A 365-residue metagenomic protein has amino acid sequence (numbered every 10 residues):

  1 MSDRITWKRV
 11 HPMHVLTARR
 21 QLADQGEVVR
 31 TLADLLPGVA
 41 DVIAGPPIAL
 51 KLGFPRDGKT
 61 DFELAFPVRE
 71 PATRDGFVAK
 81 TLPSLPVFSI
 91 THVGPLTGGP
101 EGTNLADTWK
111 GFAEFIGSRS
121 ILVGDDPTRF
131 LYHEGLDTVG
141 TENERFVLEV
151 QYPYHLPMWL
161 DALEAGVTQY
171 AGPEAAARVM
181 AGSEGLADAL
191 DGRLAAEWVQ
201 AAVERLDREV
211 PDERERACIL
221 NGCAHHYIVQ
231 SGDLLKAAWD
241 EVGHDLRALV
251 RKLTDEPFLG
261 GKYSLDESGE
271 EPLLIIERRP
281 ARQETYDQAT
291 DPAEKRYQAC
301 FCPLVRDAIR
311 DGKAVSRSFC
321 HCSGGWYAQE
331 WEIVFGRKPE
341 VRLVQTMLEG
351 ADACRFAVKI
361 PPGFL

Functional and structural regions predicted by a protein language model:
M1-D161, A165, D188, Q200-E256 (+2 more regions): A solvent-exposed interaction/effector surface
P100, N104, D311-F319, V344: Conserved aromatic-histidine-acidic binding/catalytic patches
G117-L122, H155-M158, W331-K338, P361-L365: Secondary-structure boundary elements
T128-R129, P339-L348: Long, charged, glycine-rich C-terminal linkers/tails
G140, Q329, V344-E349: Active-site beta-strand->loop segment that positions catalytic residues and contacts the acyl thioester
W159-G182, L186-W198, G269-E271, F335-K338 (+1 more regions): Domain-length accessory/inserted modules outside core catalytic folds
E277, D287-I309, Q345-L365: Conserved N-terminal glycine/acidic-rich loop preference
K313-R337: Long, amphipathic alpha-helical coupling/dimerization segments that relay conformational signals between
